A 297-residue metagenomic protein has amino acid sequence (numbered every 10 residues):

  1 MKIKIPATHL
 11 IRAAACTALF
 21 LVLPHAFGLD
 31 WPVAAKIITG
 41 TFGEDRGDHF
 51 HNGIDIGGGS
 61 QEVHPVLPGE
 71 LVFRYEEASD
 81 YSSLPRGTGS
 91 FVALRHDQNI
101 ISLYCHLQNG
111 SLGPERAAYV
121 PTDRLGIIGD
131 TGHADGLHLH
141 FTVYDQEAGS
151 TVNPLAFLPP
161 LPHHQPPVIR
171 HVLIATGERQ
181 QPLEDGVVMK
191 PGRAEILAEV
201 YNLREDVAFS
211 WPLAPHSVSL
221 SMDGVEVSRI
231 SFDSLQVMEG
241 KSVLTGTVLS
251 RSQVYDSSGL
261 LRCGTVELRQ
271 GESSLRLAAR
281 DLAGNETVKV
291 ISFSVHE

Functional and structural regions predicted by a protein language model:
I3-A15: Bacterial N-terminal signal peptides that target proteins for export
A13-P24: Bacterial N-terminal signal peptides
P24-S90, P121, I128-L139, S150-S219 (+2 more regions): Surface-exposed, glycine-biased beta-strand/turn segments
G57-G59, H64-P65, R95-D123: Short histidine-centered loop motifs in beta-beta connectors
D145, P162-H164, V295-E297: Extracellular interdomain linker/stem segments of modular secreted and single-pass surface proteins
W211-R269: Exoplasmic/lumenal beta-rich domain surfaces
N285-E297: Short beta-strand elements
